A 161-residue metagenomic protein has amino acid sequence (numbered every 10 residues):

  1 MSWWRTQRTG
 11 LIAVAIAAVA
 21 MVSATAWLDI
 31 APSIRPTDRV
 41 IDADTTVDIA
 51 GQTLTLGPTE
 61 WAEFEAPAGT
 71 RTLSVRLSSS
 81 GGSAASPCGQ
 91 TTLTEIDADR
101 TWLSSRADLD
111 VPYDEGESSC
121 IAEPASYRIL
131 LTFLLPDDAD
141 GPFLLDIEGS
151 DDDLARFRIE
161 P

Functional and structural regions predicted by a protein language model:
M1-G57, E160-P161: Membrane engagement elements in two modes
W3-G10, A18-V22, R100-L144, E148-D151: Short, solvent-exposed, Trp/other aromatic-anchored flexible loops in extracytoplasmic proteins
R39-D44, G89, A139-D140: A short, compositionally biased
T45-S74, S78-S80: Short extracytoplasmic
D48-Q52, I96-A98, E148-D151: Short strand-coil-strand connectors
Q52, P87-T91, G141-F143: Short beta-strand/loop motifs in extracellular/secreted proteins, especially within beta-sandwich accessory domains
W61-A68, S80-Y127, L154-P161: The feature marks short-to-medium sequence segments in extracytoplasmic or secretory-pathway proteins
S78-G82, L134-P136: Solvent-exposed residues in well-ordered beta-strands and their adjoining turns, especially edge/terminal strands
